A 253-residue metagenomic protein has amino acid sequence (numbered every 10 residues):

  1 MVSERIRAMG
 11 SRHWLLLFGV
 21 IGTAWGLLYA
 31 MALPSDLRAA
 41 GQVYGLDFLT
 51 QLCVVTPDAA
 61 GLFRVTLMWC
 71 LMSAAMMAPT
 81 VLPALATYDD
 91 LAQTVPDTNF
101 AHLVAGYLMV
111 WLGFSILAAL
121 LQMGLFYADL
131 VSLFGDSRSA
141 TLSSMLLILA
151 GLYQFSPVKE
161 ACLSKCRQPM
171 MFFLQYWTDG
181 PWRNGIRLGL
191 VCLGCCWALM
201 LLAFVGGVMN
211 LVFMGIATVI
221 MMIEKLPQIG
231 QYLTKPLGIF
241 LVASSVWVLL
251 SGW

Functional and structural regions predicted by a protein language model:
M1-C70, F126-G135, P157-Q175, V242 (+2 more regions): Histidine-/acidic- and/or cysteine-rich, low-complexity loops and terminal segments associated with membrane
I6, V65-L108, L112: Juxtamembrane transmembrane-helix termini in multi-pass membrane transport proteins
R7, V219-A243: Interfacial loop-to-transmembrane junctions
C53-A74, S143-A150, Y176-L188: Small-residue-enriched transmembrane helix starts and helix-helix packing motifs in multi-pass inner-membrane proteins
L112-Y127, A140-R167: Transmembrane alpha-helix/helix-exit interface in multi-pass inner-membrane proteins
S115-Q122, V191, C195, S244-W253: Hydrophobic alpha-helical transmembrane segments in multi-pass integral membrane proteins
A118-F126, L193-V212: Alpha-helical transmembrane segments and their membrane-interface junctions in multi-pass membrane proteins
L152, P157-A198: A mid-sequence, solvent-exposed acidic-amphipathic segment
